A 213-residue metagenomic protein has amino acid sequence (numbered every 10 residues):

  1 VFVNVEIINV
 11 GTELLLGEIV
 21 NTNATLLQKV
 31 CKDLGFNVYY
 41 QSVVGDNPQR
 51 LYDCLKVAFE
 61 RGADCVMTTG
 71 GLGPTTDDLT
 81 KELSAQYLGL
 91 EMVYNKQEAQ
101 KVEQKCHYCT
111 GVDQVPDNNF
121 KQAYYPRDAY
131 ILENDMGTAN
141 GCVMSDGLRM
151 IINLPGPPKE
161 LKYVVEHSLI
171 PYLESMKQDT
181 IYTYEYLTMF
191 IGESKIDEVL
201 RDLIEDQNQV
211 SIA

Functional and structural regions predicted by a protein language model:
F2-S42, D46: Glycine-rich phosphate/diphosphate-binding loop of Rossmann-like nucleotide-binding domains
V10-T12, T68-T76, P155: Glycine-rich beta-strand-to-loop/alpha-helix junction loops that act as flexible
N37-Y40, D128-Y130, M150, S211: Conserved beta-strand segments of alpha/beta enzyme cores
G45-K56: Structural motif
R50, L79-M176: Proline/glycine-rich low-complexity loops and linkers
D64-C65: Short, Asp-centered acidic motifs that coordinate Mg2+ and/or phosphate in catalytic or ligand-binding sites
R149-A213: An accessory alpha-helical subdomain
